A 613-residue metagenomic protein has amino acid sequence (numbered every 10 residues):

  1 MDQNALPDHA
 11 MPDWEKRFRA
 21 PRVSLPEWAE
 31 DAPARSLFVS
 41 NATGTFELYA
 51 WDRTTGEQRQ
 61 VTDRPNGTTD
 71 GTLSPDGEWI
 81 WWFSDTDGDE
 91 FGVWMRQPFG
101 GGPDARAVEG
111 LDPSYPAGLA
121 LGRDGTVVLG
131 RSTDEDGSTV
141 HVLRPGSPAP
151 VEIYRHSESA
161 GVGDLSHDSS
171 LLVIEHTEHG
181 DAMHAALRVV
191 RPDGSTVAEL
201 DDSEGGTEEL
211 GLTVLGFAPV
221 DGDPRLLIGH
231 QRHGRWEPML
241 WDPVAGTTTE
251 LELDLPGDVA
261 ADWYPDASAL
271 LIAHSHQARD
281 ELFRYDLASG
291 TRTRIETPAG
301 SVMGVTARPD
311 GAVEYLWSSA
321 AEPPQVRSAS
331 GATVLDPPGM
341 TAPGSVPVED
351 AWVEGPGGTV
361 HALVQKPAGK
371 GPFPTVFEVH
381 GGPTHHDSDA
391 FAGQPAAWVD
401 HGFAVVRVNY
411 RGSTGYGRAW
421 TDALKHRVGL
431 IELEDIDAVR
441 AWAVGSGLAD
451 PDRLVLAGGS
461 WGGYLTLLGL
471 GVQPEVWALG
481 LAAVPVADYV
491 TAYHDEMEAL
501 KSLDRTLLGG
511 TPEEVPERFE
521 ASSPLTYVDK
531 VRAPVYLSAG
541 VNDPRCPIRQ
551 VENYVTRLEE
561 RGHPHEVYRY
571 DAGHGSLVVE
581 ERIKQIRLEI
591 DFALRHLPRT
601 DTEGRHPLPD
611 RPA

Functional and structural regions predicted by a protein language model:
M1-G371, P383-H401, V428, W442-G445: Peripheral, non-catalytic segments that deliver or gate enzyme domains
V39, Q365, E378-V379, A457 (+1 more regions): Short hydrophobic segments within beta-strands
V360, P374, R453: Alpha/beta-hydrolase fold active-site loops
E378-G381, A397, R407: Structural cue for short, hydrophobic secondary-structure segments
G402-R418: Conserved alpha/beta-hydrolase
S413-A613: Active-site-proximal cap/loop segments of hydrolase catalytic domains
